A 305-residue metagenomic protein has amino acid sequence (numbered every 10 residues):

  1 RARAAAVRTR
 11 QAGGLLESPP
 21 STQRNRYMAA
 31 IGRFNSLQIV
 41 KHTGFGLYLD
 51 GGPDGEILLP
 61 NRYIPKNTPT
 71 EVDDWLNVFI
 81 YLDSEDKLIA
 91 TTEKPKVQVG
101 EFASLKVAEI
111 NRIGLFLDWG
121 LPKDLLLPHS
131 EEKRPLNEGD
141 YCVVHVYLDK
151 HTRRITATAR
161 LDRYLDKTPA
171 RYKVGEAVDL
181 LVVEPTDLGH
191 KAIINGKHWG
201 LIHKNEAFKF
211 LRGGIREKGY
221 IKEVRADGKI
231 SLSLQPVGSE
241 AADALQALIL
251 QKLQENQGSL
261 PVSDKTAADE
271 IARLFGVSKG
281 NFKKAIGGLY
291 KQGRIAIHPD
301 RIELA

Functional and structural regions predicted by a protein language model:
V7-R8, G14-A305: Single-stranded RNA-binding regions, centering on S1/OB-family and related RNA-binding modules
